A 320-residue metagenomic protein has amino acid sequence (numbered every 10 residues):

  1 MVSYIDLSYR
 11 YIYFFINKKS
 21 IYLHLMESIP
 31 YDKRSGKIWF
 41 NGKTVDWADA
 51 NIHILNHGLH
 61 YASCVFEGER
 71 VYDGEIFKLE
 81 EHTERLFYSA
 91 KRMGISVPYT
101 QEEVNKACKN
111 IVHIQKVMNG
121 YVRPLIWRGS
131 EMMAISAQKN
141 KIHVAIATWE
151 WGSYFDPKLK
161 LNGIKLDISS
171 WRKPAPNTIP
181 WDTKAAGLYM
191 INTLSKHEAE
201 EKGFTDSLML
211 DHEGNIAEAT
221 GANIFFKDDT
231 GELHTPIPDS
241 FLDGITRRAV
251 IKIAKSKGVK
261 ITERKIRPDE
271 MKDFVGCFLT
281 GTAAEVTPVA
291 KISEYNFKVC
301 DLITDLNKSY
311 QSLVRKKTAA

Functional and structural regions predicted by a protein language model:
M1-L25: N-terminal amphipathic/basic-hydrophobic helices that include classical n-h-c signal peptides and signal-anchor
D6, F14-F15, N119, P180 (+1 more regions): General helical secondary-structure elements
Y22-N110, I135-A320: Helix-start/capping segments and mature chain N-termini
N105-M132, W149: Short, acidic/charged, Gly/Pro-enriched secondary-structure junctions
